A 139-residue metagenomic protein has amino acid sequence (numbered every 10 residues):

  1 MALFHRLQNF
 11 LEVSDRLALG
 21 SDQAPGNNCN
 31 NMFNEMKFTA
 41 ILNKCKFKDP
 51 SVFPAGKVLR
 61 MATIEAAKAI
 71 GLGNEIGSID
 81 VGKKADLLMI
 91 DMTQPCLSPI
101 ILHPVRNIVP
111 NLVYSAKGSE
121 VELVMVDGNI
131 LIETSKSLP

Functional and structural regions predicted by a protein language model:
M1, L7: Acidic, glycine-rich loop-and-beta core segments that form the ion-binding/anion-interacting portion of active sites
L3, C29-N30, P99-I100: Short glycine-/acidic-enriched loop or helix-start segments at secondary-structure transitions that form or flank
Q8-C96, N107: His/Asp/Glu-enriched, well-ordered alpha-helical/loop segment that forms or immediately abuts the divalent-metal
K84-K136: C-terminal cap of metal-dependent C-N hydrolases
